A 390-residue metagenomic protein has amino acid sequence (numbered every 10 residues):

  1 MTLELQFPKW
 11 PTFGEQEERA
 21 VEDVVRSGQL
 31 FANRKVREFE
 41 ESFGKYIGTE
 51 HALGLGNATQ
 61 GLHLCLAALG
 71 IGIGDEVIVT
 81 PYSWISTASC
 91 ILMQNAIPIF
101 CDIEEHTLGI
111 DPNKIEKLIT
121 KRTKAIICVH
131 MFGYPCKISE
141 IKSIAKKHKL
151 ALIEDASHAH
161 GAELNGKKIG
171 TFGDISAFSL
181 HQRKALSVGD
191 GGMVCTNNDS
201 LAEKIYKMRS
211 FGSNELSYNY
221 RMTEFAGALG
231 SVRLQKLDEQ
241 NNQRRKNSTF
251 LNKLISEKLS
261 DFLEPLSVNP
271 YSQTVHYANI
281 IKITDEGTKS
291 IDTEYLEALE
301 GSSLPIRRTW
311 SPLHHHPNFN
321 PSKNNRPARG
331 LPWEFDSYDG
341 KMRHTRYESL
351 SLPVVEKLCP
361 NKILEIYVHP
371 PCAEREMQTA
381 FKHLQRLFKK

Functional and structural regions predicted by a protein language model:
M1-Q29, R34, E365-Y367: N-terminal "arm"/small-domain region of PLP-dependent enzymes with the aminotransferase-like
Q29-E76, C90-L92, I99-D102, K167: Phosphate-binding glycine-rich loop
V36-E41, E50-A52, N113, A125-V129 (+3 more regions): PLP-dependent aminotransferase class I/II
L53, I78, I99, L152-I153 (+3 more regions): Structural detector of well-ordered beta-strand residues that form the stable sheet scaffold of enzyme domains
A67-A156, E163: PLP-dependent aminotransferase-like
E154-L186, G212: Conserved active-site segment immediately N-terminal to the catalytic lysine that forms the internal aldimine
T171-K204, E224-S231: Active-site PLP attachment segment
